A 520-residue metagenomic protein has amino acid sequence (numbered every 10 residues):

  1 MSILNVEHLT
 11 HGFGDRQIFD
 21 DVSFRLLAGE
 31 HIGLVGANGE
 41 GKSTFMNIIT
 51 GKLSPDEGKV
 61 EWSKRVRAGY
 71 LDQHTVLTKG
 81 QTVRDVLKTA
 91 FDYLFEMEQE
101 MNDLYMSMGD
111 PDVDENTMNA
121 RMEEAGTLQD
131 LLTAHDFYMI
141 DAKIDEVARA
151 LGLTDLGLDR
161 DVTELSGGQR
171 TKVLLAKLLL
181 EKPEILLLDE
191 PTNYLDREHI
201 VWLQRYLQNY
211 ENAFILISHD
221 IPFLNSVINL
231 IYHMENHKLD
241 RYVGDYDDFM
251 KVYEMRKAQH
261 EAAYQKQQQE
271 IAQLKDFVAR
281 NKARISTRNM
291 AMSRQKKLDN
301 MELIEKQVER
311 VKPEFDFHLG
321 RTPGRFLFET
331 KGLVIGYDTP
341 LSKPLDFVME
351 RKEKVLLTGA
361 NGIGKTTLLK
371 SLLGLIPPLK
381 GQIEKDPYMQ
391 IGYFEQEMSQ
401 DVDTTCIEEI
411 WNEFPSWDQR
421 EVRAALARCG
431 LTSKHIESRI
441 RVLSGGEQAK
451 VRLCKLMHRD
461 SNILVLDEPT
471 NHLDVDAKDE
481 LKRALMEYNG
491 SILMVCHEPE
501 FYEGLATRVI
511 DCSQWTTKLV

Functional and structural regions predicted by a protein language model:
M1-A262, V311, G320-V520: ABC ATP-binding cassette signature C-motif
V252-Q307: Intracellular alpha-helical coupling/juxtamembrane segments of multi-pass membrane proteins
F315-F317: Post-kinase regulatory C-tail/linker adjacent to protein kinase catalytic domains
